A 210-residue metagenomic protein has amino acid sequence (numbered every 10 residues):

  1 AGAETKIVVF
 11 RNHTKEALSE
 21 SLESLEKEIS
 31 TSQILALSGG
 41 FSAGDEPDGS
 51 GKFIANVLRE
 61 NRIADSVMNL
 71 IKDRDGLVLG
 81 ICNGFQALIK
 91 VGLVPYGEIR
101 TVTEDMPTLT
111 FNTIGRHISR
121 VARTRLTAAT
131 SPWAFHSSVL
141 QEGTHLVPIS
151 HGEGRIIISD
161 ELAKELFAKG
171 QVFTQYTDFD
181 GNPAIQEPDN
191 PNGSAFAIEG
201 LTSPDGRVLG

Functional and structural regions predicted by a protein language model:
A1, C82, S131: Functionally engaged cysteine thiol sites
A1, F53, A163-E165: Short, solvent-exposed amphipathic alpha-helical segments in soluble enzyme and RNA/protein-processing domains
A1-I7: Glycine-rich phosphate/diphosphate-binding loop of Rossmann-like nucleotide-binding domains
V8-L79, F85-E98, T103: Flexible gly/pro-rich beta->alpha loop and the following alpha-helix that scaffold active-site loops
L18-K27, T31, A64-N69, R100-G210: Amide-donor transfer/coupling interface in amidating biosynthetic enzymes
L79-G80, P148: Short conserved micro-motifs on helix faces and helix-strand junctions that flank and scaffold key functional residues
N83-G84, G152: Conformational gate/switch positions in structured elements
